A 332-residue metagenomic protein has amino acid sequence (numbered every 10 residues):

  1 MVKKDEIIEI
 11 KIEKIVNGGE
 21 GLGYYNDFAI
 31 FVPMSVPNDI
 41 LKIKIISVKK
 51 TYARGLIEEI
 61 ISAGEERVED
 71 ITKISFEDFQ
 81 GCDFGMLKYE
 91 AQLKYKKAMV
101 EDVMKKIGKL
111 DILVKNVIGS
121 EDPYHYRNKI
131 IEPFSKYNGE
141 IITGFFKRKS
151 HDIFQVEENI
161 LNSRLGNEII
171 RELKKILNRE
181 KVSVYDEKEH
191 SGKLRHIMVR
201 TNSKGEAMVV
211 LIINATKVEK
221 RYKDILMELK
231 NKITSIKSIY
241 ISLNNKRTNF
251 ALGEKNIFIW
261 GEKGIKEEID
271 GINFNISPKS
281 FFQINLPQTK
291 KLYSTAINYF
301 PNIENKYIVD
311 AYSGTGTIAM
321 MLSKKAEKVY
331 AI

Functional and structural regions predicted by a protein language model:
V2-I332: Accessory RNA-recognition modules of RNA-modification enzymes
